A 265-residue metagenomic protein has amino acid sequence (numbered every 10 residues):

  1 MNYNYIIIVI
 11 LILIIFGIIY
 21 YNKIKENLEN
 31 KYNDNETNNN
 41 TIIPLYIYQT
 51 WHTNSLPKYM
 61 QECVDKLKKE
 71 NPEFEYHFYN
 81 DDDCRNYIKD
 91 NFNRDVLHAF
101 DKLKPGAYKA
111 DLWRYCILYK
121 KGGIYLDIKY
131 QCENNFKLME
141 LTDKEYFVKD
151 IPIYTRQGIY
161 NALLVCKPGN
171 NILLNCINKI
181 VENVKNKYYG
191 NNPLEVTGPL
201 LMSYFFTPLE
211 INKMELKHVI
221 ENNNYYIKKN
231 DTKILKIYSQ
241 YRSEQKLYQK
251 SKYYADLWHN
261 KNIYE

Functional and structural regions predicted by a protein language model:
N2-A110, L126-E265: Glycosyltransferase-associated regions of secretory-pathway enzymes, highlighting luminal stem/catalytic domains
D111-G123: Small-residue hinge/turn detector
